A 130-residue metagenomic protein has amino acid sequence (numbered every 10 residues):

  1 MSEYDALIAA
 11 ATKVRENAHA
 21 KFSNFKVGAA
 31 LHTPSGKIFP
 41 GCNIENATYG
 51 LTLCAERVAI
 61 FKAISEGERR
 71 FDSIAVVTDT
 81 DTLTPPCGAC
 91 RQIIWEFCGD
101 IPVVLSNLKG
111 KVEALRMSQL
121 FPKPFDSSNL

Functional and structural regions predicted by a protein language model:
S2-A20, E68-L130: C-terminal binding/interaction regions
A11, A29-A30, A59, A63: Small-residue (primarily alanine) positions within well-ordered alpha-helices, especially packing/interaction faces
S23, L51-A55, T82, P86: Generic, well-ordered alpha-helical segments
N24-T33: Short beta-strand scaffold segments in enzyme catalytic cores
F39-G41: Amphipathic coiled-coil signal-relay and dimerization helices
N43-V58: Compact, glycine-rich, soluble single-domain proteins
C54-A75: Short, solvent-exposed cationic patches
